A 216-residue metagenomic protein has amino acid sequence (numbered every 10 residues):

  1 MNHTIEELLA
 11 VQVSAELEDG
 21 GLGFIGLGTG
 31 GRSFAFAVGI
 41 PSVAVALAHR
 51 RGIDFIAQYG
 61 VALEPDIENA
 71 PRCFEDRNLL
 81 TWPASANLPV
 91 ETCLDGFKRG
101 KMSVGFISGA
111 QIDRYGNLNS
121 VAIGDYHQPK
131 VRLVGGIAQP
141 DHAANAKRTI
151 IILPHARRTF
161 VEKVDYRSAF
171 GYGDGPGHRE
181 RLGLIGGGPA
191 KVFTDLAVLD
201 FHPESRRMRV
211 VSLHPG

Functional and structural regions predicted by a protein language model:
M1-W82: N-terminal active-site beta-alpha-beta segment that forms phosphate/nucleotide-binding and substrate-recognition loops
D66-G216: Conserved phosphate- and dinucleotide-binding cores of soluble alpha/beta proteins, encompassing both enzyme active
